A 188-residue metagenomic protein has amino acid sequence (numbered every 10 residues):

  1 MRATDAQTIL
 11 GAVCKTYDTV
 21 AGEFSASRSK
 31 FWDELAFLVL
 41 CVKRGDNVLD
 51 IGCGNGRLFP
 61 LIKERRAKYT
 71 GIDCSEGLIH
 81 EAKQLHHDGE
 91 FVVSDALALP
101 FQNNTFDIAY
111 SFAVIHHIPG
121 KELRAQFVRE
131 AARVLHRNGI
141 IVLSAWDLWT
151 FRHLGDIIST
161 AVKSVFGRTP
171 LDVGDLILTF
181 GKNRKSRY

Functional and structural regions predicted by a protein language model:
M1-K43, R57, L61: Conserved class I S-adenosyl-L-methionine
K43, I118-P119, L135-H136: Helix-to-beta-strand junctions that scaffold the AdoMet/dcAdoMet cofactor pocket in Class I SAM-dependent enzymes
L49, N55-A98: Class I SAM-dependent methyltransferase SAM/SAH-binding core
Y110: A conserved beta-strand element that flanks and buttresses the S-adenosyl-L-methionine
A113-H117: Short catalytic micro-motifs in class I SAM-dependent methyltransferases
A125-R137: A short glycine-rich, Lys/Arg-flanked "PGG" loop and its adjoining helix->strand segment in the class I
I140-L171: Conserved class I S-adenosyl-L-methionine
R184-Y188: Acceptor-substrate binding/catalytic loop of class I
